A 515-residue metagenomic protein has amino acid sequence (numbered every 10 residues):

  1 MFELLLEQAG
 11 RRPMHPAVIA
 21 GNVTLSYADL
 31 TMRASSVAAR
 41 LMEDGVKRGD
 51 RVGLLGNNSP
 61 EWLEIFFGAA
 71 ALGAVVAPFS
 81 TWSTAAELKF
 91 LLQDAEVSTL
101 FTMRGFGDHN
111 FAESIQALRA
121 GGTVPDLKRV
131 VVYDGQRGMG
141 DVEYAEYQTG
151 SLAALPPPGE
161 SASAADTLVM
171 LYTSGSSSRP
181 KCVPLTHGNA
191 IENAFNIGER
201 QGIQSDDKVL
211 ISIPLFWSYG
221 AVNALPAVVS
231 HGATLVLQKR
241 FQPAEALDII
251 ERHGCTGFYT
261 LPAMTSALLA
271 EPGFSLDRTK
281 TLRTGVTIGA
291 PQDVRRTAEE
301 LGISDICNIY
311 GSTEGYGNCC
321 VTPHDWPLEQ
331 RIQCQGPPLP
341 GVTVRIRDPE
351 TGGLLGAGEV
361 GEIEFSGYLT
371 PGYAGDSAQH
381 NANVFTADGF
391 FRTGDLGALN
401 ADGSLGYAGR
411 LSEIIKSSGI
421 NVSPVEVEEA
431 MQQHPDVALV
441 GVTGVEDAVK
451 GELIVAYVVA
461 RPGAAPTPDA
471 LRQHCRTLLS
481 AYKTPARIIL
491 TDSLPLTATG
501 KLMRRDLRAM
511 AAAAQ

Functional and structural regions predicted by a protein language model:
F2, L6, M14-S59, L63-F67 (+4 more regions): Conserved AMP-binding/adenylate-forming core of the ANL superfamily
S26-D29, L168-E192: Conserved AMP-binding A3 loop
T31-S36, L155, A164, V183-Q204 (+4 more regions): Conserved structural elements of the adenylate-forming
E43-D44, A74-E146, P462: Structural core segment of the AMP-binding/adenylate-forming
S83-Q93, L100-T102, G311, L354-G356 (+7 more regions): AMP-binding/adenylate-forming catalytic core of the ANL superfamily
V131-V132, T149-Y172, S178-R179, G202-K208: Conserved pre-ATP/AMP-binding loop-to-beta segment of ANL
I191-K208, F216-T256, E271: Conserved AMP-binding/adenylation subdomain of ANL enzymes
S230, R252-T260, L269-Q330, T343: Gly/Ser/Thr-rich phosphate-binding loop
